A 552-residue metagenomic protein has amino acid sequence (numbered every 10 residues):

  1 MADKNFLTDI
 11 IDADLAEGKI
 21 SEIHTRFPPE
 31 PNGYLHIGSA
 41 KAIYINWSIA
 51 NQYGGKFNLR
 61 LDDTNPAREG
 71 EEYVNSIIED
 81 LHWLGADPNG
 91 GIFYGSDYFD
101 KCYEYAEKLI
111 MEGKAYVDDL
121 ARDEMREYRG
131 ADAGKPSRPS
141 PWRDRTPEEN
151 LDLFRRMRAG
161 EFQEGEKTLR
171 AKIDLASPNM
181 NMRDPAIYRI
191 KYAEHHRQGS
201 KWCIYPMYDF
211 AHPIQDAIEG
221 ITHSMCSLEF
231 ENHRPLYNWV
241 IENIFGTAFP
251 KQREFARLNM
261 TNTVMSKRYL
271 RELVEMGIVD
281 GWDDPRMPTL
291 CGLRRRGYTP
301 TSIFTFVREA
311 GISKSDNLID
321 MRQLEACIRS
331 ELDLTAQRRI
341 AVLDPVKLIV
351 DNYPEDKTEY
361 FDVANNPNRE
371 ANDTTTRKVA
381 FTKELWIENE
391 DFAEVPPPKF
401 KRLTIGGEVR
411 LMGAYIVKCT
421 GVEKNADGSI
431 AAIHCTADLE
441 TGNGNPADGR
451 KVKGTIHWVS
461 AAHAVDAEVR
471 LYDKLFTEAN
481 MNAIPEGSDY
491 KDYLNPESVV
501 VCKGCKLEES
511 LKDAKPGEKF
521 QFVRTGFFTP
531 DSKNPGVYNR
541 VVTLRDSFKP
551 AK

Functional and structural regions predicted by a protein language model:
D3-D12, A16-E79, E194-S227: N-terminal catalytic cores of NTP/NDP-binding nucleotidyl/phosphoryl-transfer enzymes
A16-K19, S48-K56, H82-N89, A217 (+2 more regions): Secondary-structure transition/capping motifs at alpha-helix termini and the adjoining loop/turn into the next element
P28-N32, R60-R68, G91-D100, D123-E124 (+5 more regions): Conserved short loop/turn motifs at secondary-structure junctions
D63-N65, E71, K108-L270, I328 (+2 more regions): Active-site cores that bind ATP or allylic diphosphates and position pyrophosphate for catalysis
Y73-D100, Y105-A106, G113-Y116: A glycine-rich helix N-cap at a beta->alpha junction
F230-R234, N238-V240, F304, R308-G311 (+1 more regions): Core subunits and conserved enzymes of cellular information-processing and envelope-translocation systems across
P250-C327: Long, charged, mostly alpha-helical binding arms that flank functional sites
